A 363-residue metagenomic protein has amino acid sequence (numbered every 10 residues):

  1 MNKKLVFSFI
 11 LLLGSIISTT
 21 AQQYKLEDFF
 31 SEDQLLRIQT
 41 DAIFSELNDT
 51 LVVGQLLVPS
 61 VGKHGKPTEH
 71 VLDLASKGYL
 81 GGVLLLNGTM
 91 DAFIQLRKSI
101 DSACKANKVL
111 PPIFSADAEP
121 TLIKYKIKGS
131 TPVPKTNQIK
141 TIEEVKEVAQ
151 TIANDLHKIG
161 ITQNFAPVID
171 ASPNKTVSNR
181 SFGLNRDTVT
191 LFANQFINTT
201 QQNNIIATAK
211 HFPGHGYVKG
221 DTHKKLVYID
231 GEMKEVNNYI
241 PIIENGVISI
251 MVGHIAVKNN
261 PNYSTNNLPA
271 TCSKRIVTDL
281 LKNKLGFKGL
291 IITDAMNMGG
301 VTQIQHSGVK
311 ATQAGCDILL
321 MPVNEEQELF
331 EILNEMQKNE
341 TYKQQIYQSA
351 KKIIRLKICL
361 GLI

Functional and structural regions predicted by a protein language model:
M1-Y24: Bacterial Sec-dependent N-terminal signal peptides
A21-D73, S273-K274, K284, Q303-I363: Preference for extracellular/luminal or secreted protein segments
A42, Q95-S102, T151-N154, D187-T199 (+6 more regions): Alpha-helical scaffolding segments of alpha/beta enzyme cores, especially the outer helices of TIM-barrel or partial
N48, V83, D117, L156 (+5 more regions): Conserved, mostly hydrophobic/aromatic
Q55, L80-G81, K108-P112, I161-T162 (+4 more regions): Short, well-ordered coil/turn segments that N-cap beta-strands
L72-V189, H211, G216-Y228, G253-P269 (+1 more regions): Enzymes and membrane/adaptor proteins characterized by extended Gly/Ser/Thr/Asp/Glu-rich, aromatic-dotted
A103-C104, V109, N185-I205, A270-I291: Alpha-helix-loop-beta-strand connector modules within alpha/beta enzyme cores
F192, T199-T208, E232-S249: Phosphate/pyrophosphate-binding betaalpha-module
